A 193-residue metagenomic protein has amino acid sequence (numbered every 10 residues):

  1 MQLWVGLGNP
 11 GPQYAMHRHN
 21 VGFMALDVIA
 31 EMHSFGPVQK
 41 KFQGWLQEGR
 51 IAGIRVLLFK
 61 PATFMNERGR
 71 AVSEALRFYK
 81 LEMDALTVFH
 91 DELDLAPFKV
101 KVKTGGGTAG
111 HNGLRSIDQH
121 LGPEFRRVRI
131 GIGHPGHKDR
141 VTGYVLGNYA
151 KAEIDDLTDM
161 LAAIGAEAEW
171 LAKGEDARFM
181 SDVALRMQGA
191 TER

Functional and structural regions predicted by a protein language model:
M1-G105, R115-V128, P135-R140, D155-E192: Nucleotide and nucleotide-moiety/phosphate-recognizing core
K101-G107, V145-Y149: Short glycine-enriched, charge-decorated loop/helix-capping segments at active-site entrances that position
A109-G113: Hydrophobic alpha-helical segments within soluble ligand-binding/sensing domains
I130-G133, Y149: Short, loop-centered acidic/histidine patches that primarily coordinate divalent metals
